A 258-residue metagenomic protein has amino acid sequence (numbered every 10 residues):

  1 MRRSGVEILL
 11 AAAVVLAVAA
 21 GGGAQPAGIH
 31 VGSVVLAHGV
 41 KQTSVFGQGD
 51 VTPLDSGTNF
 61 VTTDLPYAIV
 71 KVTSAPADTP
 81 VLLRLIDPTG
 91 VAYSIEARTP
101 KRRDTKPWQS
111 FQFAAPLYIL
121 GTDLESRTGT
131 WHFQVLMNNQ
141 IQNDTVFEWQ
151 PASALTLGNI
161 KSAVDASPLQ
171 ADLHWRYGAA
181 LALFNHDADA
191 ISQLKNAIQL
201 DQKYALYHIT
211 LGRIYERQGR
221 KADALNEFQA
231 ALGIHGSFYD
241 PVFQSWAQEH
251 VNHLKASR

Functional and structural regions predicted by a protein language model:
Q25-P66, Q150-A154, A182: Short, compositionally biased P/S/T/A/G/V-rich stretches that sit at domain boundaries
K161-L200: Alpha-helical adaptor scaffolds
L173, Y207, D240-P241: TPR alpha-solenoid repeat register
R176, T210, F243-W246, H250: Canonical tetratricopeptide repeat
L183, R217-Q218, H250-S257: Register position in tetratricopeptide repeats
